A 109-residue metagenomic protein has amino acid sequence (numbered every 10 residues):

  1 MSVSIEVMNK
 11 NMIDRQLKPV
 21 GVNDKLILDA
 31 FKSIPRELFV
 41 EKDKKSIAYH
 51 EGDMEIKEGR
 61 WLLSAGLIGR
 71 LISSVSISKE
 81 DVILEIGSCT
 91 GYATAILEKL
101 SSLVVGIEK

Functional and structural regions predicted by a protein language model:
M1-E85, Y92-A95, L100: Class I SAM-dependent transferase core
S88, K109: Short, ordered loop/turn segments at secondary-structure junctions
L103-E108: Conserved SAM-binding motif I beta-strand of class I
